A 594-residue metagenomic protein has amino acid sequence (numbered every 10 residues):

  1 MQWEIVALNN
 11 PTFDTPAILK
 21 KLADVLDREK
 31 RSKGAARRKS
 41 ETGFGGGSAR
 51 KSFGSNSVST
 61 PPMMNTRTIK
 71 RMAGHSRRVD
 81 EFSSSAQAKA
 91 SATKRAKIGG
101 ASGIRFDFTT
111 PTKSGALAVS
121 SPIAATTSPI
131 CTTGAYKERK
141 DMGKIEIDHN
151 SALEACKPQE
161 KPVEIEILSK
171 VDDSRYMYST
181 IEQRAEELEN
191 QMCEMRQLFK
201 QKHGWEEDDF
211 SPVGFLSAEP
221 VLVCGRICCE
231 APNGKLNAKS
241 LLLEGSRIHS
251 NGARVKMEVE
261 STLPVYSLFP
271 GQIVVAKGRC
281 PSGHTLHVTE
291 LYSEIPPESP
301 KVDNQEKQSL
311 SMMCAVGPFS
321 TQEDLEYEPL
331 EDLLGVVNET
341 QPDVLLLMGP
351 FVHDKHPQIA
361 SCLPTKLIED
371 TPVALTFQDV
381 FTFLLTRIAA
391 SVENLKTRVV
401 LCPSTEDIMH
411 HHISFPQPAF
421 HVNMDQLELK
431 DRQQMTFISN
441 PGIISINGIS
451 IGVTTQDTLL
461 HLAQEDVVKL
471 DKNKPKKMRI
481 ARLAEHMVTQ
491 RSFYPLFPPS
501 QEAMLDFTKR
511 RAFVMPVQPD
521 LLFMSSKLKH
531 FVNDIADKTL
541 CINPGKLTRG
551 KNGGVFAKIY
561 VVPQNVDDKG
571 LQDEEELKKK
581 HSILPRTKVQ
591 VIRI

Functional and structural regions predicted by a protein language model:
M1-I594: Extended recognition/assembly regions associated with phosphoester-bond processing machinery
